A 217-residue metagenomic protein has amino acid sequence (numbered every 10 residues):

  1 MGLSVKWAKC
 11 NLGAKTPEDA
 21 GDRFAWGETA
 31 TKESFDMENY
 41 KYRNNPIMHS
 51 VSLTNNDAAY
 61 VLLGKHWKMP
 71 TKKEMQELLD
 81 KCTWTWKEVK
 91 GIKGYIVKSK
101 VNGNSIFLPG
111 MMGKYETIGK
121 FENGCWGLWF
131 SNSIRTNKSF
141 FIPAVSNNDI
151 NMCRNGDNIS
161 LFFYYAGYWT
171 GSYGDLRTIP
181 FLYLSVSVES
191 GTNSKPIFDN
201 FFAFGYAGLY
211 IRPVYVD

Functional and structural regions predicted by a protein language model:
G2-D217: C-terminal, surface-exposed recognition/capping segments
